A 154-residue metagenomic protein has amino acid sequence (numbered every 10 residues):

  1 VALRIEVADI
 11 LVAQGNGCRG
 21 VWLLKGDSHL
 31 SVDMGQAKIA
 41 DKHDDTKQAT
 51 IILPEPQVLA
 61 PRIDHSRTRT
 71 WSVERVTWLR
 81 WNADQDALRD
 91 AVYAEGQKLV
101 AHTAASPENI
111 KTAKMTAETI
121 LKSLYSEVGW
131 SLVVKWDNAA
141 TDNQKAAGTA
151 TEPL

Functional and structural regions predicted by a protein language model:
V1-L154: Domain-level marker for long, solvent-exposed, non-transmembrane regions
